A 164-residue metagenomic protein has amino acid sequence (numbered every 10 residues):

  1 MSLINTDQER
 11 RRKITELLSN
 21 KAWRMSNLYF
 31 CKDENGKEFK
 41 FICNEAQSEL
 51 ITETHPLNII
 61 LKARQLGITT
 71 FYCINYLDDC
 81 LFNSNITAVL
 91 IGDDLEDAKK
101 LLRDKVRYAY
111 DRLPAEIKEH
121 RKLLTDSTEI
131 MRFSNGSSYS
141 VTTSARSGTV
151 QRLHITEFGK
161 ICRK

Functional and structural regions predicted by a protein language model:
S2-K164: Phosphate/NTP-binding elements of NTP-utilizing enzymes
